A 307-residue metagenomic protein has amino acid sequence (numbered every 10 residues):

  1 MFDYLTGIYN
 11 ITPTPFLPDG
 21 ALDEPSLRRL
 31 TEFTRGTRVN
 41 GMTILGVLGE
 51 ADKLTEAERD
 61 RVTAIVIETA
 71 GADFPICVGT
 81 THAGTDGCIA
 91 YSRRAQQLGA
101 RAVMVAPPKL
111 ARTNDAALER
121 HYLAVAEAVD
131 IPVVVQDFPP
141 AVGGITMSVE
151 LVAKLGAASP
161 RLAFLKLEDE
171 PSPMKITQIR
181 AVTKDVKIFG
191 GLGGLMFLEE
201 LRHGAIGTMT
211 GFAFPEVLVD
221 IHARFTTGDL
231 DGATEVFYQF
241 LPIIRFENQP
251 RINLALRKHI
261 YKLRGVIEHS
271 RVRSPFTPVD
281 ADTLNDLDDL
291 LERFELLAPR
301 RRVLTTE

Functional and structural regions predicted by a protein language model:
F2-T146, Y261, R301-R302: Active-site beta->alpha loop and helix N-cap motifs at the rims of alpha/beta catalytic domains
S26, L30, E58, V62 (+12 more regions): General structural feature for long, well-ordered alpha-helical segments within catalytic domains of soluble enzymes
L45, C77, G84, G143 (+7 more regions): Residue-level signal for alpha-helical context at structural boundaries
E50-A51, A111-R112, V142, P171 (+4 more regions): Short secondary-structure capping/turn micro-motifs that flank functional sites
R61, I65-A70, R94, L98 (+8 more regions): Alpha-helical structural signal in soluble globular domains
F74-P75, V133, A163, K187 (+1 more regions): Secondary-structure boundary/capping signal
A128, P139-P250: Catalytic alpha/beta core domains of metabolic enzymes, predominantly
E199-E307: Structured C-terminal cap/extension of enzyme domains
